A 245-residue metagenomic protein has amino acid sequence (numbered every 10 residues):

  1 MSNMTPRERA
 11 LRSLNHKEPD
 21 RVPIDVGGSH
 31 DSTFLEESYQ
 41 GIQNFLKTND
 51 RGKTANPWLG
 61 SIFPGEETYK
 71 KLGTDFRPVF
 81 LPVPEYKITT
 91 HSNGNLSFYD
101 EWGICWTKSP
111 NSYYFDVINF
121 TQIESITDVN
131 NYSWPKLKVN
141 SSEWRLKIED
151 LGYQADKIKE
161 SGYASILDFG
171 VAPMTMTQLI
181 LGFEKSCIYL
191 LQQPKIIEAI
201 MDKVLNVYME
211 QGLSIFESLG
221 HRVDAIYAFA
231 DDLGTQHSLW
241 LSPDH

Functional and structural regions predicted by a protein language model:
M1-Q43, Y99, C105-S112, V117 (+1 more regions): Active-site loop segments of alpha/beta catalytic cores
L35-K87: Segments that shape or occlude catalytic/ligand-binding pockets
K70-T74, N93, K159-E160, P194-K195: Proline-centered flexible-loop/turn and helix-kink motifs
V79-N93, P135-K136, V171: Short, glycine/charge-rich beta-strand/loop segments that flank catalytic centers and engage negatively charged groups
